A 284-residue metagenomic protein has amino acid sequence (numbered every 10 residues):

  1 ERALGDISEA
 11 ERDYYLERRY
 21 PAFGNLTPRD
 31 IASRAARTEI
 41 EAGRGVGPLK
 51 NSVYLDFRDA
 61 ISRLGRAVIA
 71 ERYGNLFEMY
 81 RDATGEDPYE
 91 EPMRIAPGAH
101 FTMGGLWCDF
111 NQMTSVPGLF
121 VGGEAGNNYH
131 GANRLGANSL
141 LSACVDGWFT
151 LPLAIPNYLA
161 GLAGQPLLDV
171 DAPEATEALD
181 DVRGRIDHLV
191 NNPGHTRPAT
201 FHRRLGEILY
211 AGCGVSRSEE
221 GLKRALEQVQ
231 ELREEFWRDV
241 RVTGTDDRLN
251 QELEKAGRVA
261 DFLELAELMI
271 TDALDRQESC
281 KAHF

Functional and structural regions predicted by a protein language model:
R2-L4, E9-L26, I31, A35 (+4 more regions): Glycine- and aromatic-enriched mobile tails/lids
A3, E11-M103, V116: C-terminal catalytic lobe of FAD-dependent flavoproteins
